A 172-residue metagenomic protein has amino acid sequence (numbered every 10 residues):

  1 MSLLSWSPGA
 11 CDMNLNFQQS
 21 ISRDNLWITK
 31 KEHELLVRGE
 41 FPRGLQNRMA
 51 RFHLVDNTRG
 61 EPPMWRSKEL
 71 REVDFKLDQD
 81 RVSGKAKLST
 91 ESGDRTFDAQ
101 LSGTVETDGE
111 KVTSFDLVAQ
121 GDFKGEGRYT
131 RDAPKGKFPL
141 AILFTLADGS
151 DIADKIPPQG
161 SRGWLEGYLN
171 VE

Functional and structural regions predicted by a protein language model:
M1-E172: Acidic, serine/threonine-rich low-complexity disordered tracts
